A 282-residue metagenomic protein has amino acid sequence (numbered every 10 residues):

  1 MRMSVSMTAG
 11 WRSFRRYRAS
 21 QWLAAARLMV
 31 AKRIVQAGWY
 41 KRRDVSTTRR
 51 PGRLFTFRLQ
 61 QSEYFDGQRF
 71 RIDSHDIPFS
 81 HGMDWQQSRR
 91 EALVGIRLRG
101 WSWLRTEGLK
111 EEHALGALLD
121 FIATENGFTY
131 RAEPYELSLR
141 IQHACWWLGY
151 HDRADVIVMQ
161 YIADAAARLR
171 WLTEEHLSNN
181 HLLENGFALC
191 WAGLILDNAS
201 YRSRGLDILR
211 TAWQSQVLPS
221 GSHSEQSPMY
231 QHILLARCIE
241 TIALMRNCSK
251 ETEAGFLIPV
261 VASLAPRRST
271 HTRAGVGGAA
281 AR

Functional and structural regions predicted by a protein language model:
M1-R2, R282: Short intrinsically disordered, low-complexity coil segments enriched in acidic
R2-S80: Extreme N-terminal leader/anchor segments
G10, Q21, G38, D84 (+3 more regions): Residues in intrinsically disordered, low-complexity segments of regulatory proteins
A26, V30, W85, F121 (+3 more regions): Generic structural hydrophobic/aromatic packing signal, biased to beta-strands
F79-R90: Repeat-mediated protein-protein interaction surfaces in helical alpha-solenoids
R89-V261: Aromatic-lined, polymer-binding surfaces characteristic of secreted/periplasmic polysaccharide-degrading enzymes
E251-R282: Catalytic cores of carbohydrate-active enzymes
